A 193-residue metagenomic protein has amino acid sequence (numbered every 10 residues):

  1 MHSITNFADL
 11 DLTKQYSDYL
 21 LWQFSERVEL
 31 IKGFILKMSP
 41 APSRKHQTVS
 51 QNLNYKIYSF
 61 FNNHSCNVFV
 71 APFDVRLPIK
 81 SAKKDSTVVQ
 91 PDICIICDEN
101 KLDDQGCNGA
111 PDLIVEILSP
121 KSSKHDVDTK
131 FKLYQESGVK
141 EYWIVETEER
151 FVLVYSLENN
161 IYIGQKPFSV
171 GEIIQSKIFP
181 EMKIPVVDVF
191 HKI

Functional and structural regions predicted by a protein language model:
M1-I193: Gly/Pro/Ser/Thr-rich low-complexity, intrinsically disordered segments predominantly at protein N-termini
